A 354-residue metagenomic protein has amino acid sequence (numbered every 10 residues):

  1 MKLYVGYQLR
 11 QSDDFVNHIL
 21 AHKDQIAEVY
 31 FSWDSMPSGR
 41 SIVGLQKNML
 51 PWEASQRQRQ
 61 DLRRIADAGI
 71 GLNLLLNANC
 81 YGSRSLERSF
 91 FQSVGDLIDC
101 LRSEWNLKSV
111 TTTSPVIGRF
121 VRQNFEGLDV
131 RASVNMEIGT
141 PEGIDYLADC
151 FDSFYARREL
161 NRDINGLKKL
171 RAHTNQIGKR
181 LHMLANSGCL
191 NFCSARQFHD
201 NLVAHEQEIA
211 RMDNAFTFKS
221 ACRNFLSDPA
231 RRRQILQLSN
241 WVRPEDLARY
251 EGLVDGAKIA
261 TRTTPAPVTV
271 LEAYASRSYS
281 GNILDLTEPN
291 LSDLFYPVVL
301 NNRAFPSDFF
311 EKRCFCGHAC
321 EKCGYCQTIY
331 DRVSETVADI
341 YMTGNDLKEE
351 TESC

Functional and structural regions predicted by a protein language model:
M1-G143, F151, Y155-C354: Active-site pocket-lining/capping segments in soluble small-molecule metabolic enzymes
L147: Aromatic pocket-lining residues of Rossmann-like dinucleotide-binding sites
